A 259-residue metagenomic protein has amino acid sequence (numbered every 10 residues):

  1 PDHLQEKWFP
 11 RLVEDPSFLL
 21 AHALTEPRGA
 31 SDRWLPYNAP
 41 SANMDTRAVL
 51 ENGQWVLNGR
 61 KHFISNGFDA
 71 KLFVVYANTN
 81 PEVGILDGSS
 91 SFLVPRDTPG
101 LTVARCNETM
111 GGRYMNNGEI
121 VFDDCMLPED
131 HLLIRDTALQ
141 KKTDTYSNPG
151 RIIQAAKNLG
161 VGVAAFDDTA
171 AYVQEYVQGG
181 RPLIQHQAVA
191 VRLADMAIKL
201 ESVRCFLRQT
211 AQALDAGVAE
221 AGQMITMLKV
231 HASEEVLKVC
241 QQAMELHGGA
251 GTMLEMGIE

Functional and structural regions predicted by a protein language model:
P1-D32, N52-W55: FAD-binding glycine-rich core of flavoenzymes that anchor FAD
A21, D45-R47, Q54, L72-Y76 (+2 more regions): Conserved hydrophobic/aromatic beta-strand scaffold that supports enzyme active sites
W34-N58, E255-G257: Cytochrome P450 C-terminal beta-domain/meander region
L50-W55, V121, N148-E259: Alpha-helical interface subdomain recognition
N58-V103: A short core secondary-structure module
H62-G67, G112, P149-Q154: Glycine-rich phosphate/pyrophosphate-binding beta-alpha loops
P99-M126: Flexible, small-/acidic-enriched active-site or ligand-binding loops
D123-K141: Long, acidic (Asp/Glu-rich), low-complexity accessory segments flanking structured domains
